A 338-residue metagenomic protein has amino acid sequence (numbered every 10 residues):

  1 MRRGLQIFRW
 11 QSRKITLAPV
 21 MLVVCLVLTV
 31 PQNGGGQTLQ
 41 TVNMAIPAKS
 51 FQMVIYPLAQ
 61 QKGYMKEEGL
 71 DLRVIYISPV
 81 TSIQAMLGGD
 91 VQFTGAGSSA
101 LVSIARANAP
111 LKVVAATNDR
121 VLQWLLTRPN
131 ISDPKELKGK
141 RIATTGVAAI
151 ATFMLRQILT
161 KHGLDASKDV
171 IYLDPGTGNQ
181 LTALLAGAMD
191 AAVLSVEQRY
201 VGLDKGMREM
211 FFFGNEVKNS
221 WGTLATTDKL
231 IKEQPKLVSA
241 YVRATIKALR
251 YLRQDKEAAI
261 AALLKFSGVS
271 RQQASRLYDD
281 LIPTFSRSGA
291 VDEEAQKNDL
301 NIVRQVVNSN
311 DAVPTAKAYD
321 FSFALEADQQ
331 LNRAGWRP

Functional and structural regions predicted by a protein language model:
M1-S12: N-terminal secretory signal peptides that target proteins for export/translocation
A18-T29: Bacterial N-terminal signal peptides
V30-G36: Sec/Tat signal peptide C-region and signal peptidase I cleavage site
Q37-S167, I171-A186, D190-V196, M207-K218: Short, glycine-/small- and polar/acidic-enriched structural segments that line small-molecule recognition paths
A100, Y172, G178-S267: Pocket-lining segment of extracytoplasmic ligand-binding domains
I150-K168, A244-R276, K317-Y319, E326-N332: Ligand-binding clefts/hinges and TM-proximal coupling segments of bilobed small-molecule sensing domains
E233-D311: Secondary-structure end/capping motifs
R304-P338: Conserved C-terminal helix/tail region of periplasmic/extracytoplasmic solute-binding proteins
